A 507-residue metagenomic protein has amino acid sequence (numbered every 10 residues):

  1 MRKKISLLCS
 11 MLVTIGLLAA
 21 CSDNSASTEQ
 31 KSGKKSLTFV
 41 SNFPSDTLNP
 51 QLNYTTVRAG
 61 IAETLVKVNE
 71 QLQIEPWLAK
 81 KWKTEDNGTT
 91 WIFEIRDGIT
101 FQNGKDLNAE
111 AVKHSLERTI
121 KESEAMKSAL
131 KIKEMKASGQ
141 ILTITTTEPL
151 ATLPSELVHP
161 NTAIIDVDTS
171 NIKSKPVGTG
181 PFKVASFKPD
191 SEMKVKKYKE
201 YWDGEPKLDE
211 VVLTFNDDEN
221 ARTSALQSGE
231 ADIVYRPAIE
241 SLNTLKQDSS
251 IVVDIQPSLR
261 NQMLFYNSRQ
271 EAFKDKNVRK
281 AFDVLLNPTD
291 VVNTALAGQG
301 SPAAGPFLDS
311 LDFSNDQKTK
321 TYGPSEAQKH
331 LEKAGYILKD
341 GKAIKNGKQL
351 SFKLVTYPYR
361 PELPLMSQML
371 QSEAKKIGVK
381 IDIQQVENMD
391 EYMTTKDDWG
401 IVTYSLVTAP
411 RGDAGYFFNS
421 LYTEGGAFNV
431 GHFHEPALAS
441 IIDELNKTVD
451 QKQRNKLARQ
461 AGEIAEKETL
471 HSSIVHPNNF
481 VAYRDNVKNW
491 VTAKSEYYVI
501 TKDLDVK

Functional and structural regions predicted by a protein language model:
V40-T84, E117, V177, E496: N-terminal lobe/hinge region of extracytoplasmic solute-binding protein
N69, Q73, L157-P206, E210 (+3 more regions): Gly/Pro-rich hinge or "lid" segments in bacterial periplasmic/extracellular proteins
K80-E122: Aromatic- and charge-enriched surface segment that lines or borders ligand/interaction sites
N87, K127-V167: Surface-exposed binding/hinge segments that line and control ligand-binding clefts or catalytic entry sites
S170, Y198-T244, K380: Ligand-site clamp/hinge motif
K274-M369: Append "and occasionally in soluble cytosolic enzymes with long acidic Gly/Pro-rich linkers
L285-S314, E362-Q371, M393-K507: Detector for C-terminal structural segments
I337-T408, N479: Ligand/substrate-recognition segments at binding pockets and active sites
